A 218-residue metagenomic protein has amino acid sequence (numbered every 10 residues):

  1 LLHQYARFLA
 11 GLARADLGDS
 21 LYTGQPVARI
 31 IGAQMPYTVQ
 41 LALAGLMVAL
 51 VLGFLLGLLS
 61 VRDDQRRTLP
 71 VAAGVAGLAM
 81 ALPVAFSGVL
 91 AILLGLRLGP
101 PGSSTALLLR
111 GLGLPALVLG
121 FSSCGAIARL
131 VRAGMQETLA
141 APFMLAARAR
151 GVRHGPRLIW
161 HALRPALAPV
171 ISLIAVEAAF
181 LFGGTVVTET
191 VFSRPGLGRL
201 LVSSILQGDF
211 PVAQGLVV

Functional and structural regions predicted by a protein language model:
L1-F54: An internal, D/E-rich "acidic patch" concept
R7-A10, G74-S103, V118-S123, R129: Membrane-water interface segments at the C-terminal ends of transmembrane alpha-helices in multi-pass inner-membrane
I31, M35-T68, V84, S104-V218: Alpha-helical transmembrane segments of integral membrane proteins, especially multi-pass inner/plasma-membrane
